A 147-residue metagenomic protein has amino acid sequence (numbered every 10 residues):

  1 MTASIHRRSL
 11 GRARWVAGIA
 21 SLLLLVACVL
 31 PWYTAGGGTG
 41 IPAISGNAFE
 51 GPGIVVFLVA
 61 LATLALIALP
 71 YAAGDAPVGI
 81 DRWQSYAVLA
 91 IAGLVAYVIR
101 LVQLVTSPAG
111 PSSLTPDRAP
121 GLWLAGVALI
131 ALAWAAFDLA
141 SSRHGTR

Functional and structural regions predicted by a protein language model:
M1-R147: Compact integral membrane and secretory-pathway proteins
